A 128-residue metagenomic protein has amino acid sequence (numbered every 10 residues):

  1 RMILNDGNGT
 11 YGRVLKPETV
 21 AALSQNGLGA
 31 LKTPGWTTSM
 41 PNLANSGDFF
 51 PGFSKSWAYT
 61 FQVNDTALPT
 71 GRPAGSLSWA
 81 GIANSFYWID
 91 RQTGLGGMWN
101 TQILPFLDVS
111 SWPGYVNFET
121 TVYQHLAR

Functional and structural regions predicted by a protein language model:
R1-R128: Catalytic loop of the DD-peptidase/beta-lactamase superfamily, centered on the K-T-G motif and neighboring
